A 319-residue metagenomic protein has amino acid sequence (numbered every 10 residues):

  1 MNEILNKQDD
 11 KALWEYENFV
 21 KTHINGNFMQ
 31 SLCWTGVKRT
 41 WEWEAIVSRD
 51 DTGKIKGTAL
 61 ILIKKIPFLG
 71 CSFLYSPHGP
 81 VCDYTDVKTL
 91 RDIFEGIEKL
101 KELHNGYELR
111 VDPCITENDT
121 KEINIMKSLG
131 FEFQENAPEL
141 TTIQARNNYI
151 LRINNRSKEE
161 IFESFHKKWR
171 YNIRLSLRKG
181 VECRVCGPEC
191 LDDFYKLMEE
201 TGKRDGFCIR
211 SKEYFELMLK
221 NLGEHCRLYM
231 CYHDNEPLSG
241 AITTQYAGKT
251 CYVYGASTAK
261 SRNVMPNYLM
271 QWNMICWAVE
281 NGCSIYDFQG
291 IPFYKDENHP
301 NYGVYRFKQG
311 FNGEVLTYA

Functional and structural regions predicted by a protein language model:
N2-T52, K56-G70, P113-N118, M126-N263: A conserved beta-strand-loop-helix scaffold within acyl/acetyltransferase catalytic domains
E17, E98, I123, I173 (+3 more regions): Short glycine-/small-residue-rich flexible loop motifs, especially phosphate/cofactor-binding loops
I66-P67, C71-P80: N-terminal cap/recognition module
L74-S76, L109, Y286: Hydrophobic faces of well-ordered beta-strands that scaffold small-molecule active sites in alpha/beta enzyme cores
P77-V87, N154-R156, G255-V264, P292: A short, internal acetyl-CoA/4′-phosphopantetheine-binding micro-motif in the GNAT/acyltransferase core
P80-Q134: A gly/proline- and charged-residue-enriched helix-loop-helix capping module
R91-E102, E216-A319: Aromatic (often tryptophan-rich) hydrophobic motifs at membrane interfaces
